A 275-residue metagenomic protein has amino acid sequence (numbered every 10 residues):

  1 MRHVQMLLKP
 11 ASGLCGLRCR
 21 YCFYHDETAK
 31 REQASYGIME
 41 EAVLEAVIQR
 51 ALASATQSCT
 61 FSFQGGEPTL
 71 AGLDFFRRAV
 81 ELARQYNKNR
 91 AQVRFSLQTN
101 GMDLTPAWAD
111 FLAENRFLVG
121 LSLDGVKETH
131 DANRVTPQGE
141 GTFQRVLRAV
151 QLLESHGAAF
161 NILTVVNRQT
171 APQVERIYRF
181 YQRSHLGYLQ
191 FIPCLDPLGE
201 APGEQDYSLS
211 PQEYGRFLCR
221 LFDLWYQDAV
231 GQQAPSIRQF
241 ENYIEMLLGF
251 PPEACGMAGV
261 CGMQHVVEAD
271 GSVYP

Functional and structural regions predicted by a protein language model:
R2-E40: Canonical Radical SAM [4Fe-4S] cluster-binding loop centered on the CxxxCxxC motif and its immediate flanking residues
M6-K9, T60-G66, R94-T99, S236-F240: Extended hydrophobic secondary-structure segments that form protein cores and membrane-embedded regions
S12, Y21-D26, L123-K127, P193-L195: Short, small-residue-rich loop/turn micro-motifs
K30-E32, T129-R134, G199-P202: A short acidic, helix-capping loop that chelates divalent metal ions and anchors anionic groups
Q33-A42, Q138-R145: Aromatic/His-enriched, Gly/Pro-containing loop or helix-boundary segments that lie immediately adjacent to catalytic
I48-Q49, A53-S62, A71-C194: Radical SAM/AdoMet-radical enzyme domain recognition
T136-Q144, Q151, S155-C261, V266-V273: Radical SAM enzyme [4Fe-4S]-AdoMet core and its adjacent flexible, acidic and glycine-rich loops/tails across
